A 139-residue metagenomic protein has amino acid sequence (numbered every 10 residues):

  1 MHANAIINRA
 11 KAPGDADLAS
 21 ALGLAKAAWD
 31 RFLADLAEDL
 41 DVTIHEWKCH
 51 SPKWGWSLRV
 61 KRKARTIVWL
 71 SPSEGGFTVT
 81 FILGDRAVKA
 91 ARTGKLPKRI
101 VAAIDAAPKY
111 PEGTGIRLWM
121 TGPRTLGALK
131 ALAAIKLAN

Functional and structural regions predicted by a protein language model:
M1-N139: Charge-dense, helix-prone N-terminal extensions
